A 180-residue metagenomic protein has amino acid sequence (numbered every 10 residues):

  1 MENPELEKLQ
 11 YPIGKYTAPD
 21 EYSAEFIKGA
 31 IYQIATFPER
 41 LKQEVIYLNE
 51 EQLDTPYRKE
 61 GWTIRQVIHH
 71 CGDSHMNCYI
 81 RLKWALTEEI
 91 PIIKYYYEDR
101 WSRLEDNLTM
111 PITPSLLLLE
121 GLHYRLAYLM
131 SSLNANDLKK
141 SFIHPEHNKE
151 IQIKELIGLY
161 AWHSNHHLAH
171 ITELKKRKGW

Functional and structural regions predicted by a protein language model:
M1-I13, T17, D54-R100, K139-W180: Short, contiguous alpha-helical
E2-L6, A24, Q33, Y47 (+6 more regions): Small-residue-biased structural context
Y22-R58: Short, contiguous, helix-prone interaction/anchoring segments in small proteins
S23, W101-P114, E146-E155: Acidic/His metal-coordination segments adjacent to aromatic residues that form catalytic metal sites in metalloenzymes
K28, Y32-A35, R65, H69 (+4 more regions): A generic "alpha-helical surface" signal
Y32-E39, E44, S102-K139: Acidic/histidine-rich alpha-helical segments that form the ligand environment of transition-metal centers
E44, L48-E51, E89, L133-N136 (+1 more regions): A short secondary-structure junction motif
